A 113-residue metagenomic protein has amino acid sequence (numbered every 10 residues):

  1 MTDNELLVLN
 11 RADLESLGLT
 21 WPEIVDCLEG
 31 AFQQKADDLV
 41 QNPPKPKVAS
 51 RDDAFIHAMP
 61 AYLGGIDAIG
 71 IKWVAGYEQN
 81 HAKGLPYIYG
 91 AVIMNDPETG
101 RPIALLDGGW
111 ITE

Functional and structural regions predicted by a protein language model:
M1-E113: N-terminal ligand-binding/catalytic initiation module
